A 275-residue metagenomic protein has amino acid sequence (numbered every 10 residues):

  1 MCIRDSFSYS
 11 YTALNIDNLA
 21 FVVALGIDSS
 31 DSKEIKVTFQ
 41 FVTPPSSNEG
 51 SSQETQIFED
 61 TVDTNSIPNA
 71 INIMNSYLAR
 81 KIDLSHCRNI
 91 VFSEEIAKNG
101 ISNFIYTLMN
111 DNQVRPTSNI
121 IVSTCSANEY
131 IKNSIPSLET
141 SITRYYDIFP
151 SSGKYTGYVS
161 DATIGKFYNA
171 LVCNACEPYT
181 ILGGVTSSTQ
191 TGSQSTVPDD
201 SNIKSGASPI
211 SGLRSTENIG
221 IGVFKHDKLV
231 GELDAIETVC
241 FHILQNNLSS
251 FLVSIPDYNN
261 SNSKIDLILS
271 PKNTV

Functional and structural regions predicted by a protein language model:
R4-V275: Membrane-proximal alpha-helical signals and transmembrane carboxylates
